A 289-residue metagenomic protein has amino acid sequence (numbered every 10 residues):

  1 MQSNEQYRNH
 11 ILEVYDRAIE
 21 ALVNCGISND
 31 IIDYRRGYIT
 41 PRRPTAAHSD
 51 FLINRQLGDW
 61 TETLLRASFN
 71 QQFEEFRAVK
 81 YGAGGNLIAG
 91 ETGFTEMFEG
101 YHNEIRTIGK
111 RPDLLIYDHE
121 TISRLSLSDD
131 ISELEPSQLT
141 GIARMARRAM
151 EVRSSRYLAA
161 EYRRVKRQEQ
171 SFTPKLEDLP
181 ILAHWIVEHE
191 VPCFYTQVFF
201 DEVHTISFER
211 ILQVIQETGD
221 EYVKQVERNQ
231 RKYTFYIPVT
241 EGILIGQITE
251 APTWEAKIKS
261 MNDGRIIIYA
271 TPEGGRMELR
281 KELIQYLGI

Functional and structural regions predicted by a protein language model:
M1-I105: Interdomain/boundary linker segments immediately adjacent to catalytic/signaling cores
M1-Y38, S49, Q138-G141, P180-I289: Non-catalytic C-terminal interaction segments of nucleic acid-processing enzymes
H48-N54, A159-P174: Short, flexible/disordered intra-domain loops and linkers
D59-T63, E169-L182: Well-ordered, non-membrane alpha-helical segments in soluble/globular domains
L65, F69, P112-Q168: Conserved catalytic cores of phosphodiester-cleaving nucleases, focusing on short active-site segments
Y81-G84, M150-Y157, V198-F200: Short loop/turn segments at strand-loop or loop-helix junctions that form parts of catalytic or ligand-binding pockets
I88, S123-R124, L158-E161, E202-F208: Short catalytic/ligand-binding loop motif for oxyanion handling, primarily in non-cytosolic enzymes, centered on
I108-G109: Catalytic phosphate/metal-binding cores of nucleic-acid and nucleotide-processing enzymes, i.e., regions that mediate
